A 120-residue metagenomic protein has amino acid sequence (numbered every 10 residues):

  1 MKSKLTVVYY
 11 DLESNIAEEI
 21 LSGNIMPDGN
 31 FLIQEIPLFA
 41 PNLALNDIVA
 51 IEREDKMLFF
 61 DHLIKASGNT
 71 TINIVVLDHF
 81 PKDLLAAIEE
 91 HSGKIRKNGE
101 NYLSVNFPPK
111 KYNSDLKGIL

Functional and structural regions predicted by a protein language model:
M1-S14: Extended boundary segments
E13, I25-E35: Short, structured beta-strand/loop micro-motifs enriched in basic residues and often containing a Trp
L21-I25, K94-R96: Short, exposed beta-strand/loop patches in secreted or surface proteins that constitute
P37-F39, E52-F59: Short, charged beta-turn/beta-strand-edge "cap" motif at the junction between a beta-strand and an adjacent loop
L63-D78, Y102-V105: Short glycine-/aliphatic-rich beta-strand segments at the starts of folded cytosolic domains
F80-E89, I95-L120: Helix-rich terminal scaffold detector
